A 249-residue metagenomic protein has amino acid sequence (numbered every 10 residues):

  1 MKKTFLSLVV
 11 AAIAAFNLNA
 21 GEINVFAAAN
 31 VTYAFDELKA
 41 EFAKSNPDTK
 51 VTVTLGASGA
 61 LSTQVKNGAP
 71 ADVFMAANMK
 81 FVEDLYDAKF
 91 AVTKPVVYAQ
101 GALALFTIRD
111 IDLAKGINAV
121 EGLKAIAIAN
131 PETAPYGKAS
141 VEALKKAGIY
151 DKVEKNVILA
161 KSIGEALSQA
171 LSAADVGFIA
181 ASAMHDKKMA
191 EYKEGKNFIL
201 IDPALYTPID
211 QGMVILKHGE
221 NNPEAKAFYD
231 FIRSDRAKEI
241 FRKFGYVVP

Functional and structural regions predicted by a protein language model:
M1-T4, F178: Positively charged n-region of N-terminal signal peptides that target proteins for export
T4-N17: Bacterial N-terminal signal peptides
A20-S45, T54-L55, G59, T63-N67 (+4 more regions): Exported/periplasmic ABC-transporter solute-binding proteins
V51: Hydrophobic anchor at the start of a short beta-strand that flanks the dinucleotide cofactor-binding loop
